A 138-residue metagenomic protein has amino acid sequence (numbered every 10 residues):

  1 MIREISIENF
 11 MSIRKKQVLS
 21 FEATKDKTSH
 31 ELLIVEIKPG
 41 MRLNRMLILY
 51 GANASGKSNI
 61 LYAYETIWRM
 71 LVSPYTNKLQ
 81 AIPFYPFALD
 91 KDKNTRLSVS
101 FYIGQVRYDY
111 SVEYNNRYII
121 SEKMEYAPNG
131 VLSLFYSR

Functional and structural regions predicted by a protein language model:
M1-R138: P-loop NTPase switch/coupling surface
